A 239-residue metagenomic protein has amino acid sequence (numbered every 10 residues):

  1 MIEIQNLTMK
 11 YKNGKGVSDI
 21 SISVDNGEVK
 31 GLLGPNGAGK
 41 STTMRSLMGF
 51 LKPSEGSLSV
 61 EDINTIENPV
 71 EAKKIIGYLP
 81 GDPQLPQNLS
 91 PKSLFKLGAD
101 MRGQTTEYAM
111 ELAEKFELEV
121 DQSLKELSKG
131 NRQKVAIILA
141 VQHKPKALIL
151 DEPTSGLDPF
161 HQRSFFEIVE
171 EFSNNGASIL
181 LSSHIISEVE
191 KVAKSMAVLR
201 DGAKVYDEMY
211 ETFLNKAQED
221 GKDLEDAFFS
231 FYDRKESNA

Functional and structural regions predicted by a protein language model:
M1, K73, R132, D223-E225: A structure-centric signal for secondary-structure junctions around beta-strands
M1-L7: Conserved N-terminal strand/loop that marks the beginning of ABC ATPase nucleotide-binding domains
M9-I20, V24-L181, I186-S187, K191-R200 (+1 more regions): ABC transporter nucleotide-binding domains
L112, K216, A227, F231: Residues that form generic nucleotide/phosphate-binding pockets
I138, E211-L214, R234: Short, basic, helix/turn surface patches
A203-D226: Conserved beta-strand-loop-alpha-helix hinge in the C-terminal portion of ABC ATPase nucleotide-binding domains
K222-A239: Non-catalytic connector elements of ABC transporters
